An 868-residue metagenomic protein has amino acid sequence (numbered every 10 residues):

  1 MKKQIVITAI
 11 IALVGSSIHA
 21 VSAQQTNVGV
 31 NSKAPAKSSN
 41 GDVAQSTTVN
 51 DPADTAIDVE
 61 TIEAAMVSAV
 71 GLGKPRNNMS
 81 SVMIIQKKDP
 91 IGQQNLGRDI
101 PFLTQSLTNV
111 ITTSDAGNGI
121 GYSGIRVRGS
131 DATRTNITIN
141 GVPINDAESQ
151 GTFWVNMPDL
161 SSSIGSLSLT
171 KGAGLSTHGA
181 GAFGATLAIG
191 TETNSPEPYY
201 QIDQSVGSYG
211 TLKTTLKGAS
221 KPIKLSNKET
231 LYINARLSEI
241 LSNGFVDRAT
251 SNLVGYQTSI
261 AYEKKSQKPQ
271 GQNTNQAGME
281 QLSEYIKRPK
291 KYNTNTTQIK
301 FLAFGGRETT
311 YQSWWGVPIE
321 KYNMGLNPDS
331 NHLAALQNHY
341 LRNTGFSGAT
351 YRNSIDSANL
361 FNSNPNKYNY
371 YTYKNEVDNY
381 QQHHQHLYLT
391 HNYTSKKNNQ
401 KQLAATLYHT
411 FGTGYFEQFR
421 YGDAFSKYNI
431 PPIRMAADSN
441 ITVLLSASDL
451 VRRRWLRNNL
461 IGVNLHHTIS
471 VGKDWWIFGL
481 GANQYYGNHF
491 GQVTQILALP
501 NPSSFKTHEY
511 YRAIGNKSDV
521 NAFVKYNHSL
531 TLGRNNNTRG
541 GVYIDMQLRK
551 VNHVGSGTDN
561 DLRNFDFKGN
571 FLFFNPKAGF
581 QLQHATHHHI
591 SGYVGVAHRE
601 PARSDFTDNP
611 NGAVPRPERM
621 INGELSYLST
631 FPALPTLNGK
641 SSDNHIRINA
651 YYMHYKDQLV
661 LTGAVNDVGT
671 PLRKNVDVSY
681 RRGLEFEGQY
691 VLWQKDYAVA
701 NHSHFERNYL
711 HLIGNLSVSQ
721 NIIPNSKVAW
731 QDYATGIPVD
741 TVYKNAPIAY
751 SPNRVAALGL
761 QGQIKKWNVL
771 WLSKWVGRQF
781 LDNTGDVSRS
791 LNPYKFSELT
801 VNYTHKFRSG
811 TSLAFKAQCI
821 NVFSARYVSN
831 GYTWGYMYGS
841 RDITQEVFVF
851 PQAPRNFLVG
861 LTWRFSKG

Functional and structural regions predicted by a protein language model:
T8-A9, T296, F304-E308, N375 (+6 more regions): Conserved C-terminal beta-signal and adjacent last beta-strands/turns of outer-membrane beta-barrel proteins
A23, G41-D54, V59-N95, G124: N-terminal periplasmic "start-of-domain" segments of outer-membrane beta-barrel proteins
P101-P143: Extracytoplasmic beta-strand/coil segments of soluble accessory domains associated with Gram-negative outer-membrane
P143-K171: Short acidic/polar hinge/loop motifs at secondary-structure boundaries that mediate gating or recognition
K171-S176, A185-P222, A235-A249: Short strand-turn segments of transmembrane beta-barrel domains in outer membranes, especially the first one or two
Y380-D559, Q581-Y593, N638-S641, I646-A650 (+2 more regions): Face-selective signature of the C-terminal outer-membrane beta-barrel domain
N392, Q402-Y408, Q583, H589-G595 (+3 more regions): Membrane-embedded beta-barrel scaffold of Gram-negative outer-membrane proteins
L532, P635-S641, Y652-H654, L672-N783 (+1 more regions): Gram-negative outer-membrane beta-barrel transporters
